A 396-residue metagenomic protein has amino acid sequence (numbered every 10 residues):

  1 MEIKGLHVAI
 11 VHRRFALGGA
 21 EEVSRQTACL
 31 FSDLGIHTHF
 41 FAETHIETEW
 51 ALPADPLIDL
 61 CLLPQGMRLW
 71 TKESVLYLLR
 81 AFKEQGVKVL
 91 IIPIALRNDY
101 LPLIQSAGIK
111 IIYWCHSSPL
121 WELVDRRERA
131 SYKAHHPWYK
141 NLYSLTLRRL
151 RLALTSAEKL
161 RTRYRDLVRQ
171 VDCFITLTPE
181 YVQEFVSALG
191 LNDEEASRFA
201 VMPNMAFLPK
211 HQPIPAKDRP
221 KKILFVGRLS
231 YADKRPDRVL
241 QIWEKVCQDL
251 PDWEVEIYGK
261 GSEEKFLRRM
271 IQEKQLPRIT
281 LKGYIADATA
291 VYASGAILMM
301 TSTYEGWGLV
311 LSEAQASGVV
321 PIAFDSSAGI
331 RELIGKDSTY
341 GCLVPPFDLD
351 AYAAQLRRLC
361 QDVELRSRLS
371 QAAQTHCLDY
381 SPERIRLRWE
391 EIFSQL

Functional and structural regions predicted by a protein language model:
I10-L17, S24, L30-L69, Y181 (+2 more regions): N-terminal strand-loop element at the rim of the active site of nucleotide-sugar-dependent glycosyltransferases
E21-Q26, K221, S230-K245, S262-R268 (+1 more regions): A conserved mid-protein helix/loop that constitutes part of the nucleotide-sugar donor-binding site
I92-N98, C115: Short His-centered aromatic/hydrophobic patch
R149-S197: A short, active-site helix/loop in glycosyltransferases that binds the activated sugar's phosphate group
V186-L189, S197-P220: Acidic anion/phosphate-binding donor-loop and adjacent secondary structure in glycosyltransferase catalytic cores
Y284, T303: Aromatic "clamp/platform" in nucleotide-sugar-dependent glycosyltransferases that forms part of the donor/acceptor
V320-F324: Short hydrophobic beta-strand element within catalytic cores of glycosyltransferases and related nucleotide-activated
G335-D350, R358-V363: Conserved acidic donor-binding segment of nucleotide-sugar-dependent glycosyltransferases
